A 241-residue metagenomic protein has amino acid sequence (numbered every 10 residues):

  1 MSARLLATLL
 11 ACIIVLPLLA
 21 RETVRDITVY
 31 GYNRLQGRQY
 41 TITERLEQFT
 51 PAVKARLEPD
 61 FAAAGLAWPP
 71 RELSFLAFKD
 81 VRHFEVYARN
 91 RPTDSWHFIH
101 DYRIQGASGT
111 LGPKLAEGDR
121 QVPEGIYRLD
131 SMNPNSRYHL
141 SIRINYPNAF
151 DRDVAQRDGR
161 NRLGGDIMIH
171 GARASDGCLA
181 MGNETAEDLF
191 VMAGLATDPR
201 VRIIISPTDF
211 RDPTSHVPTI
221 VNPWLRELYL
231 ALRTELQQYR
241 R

Functional and structural regions predicted by a protein language model:
R4-T23: Hydrophobic membrane-insertion alpha-helices, especially the h-region of bacterial N-terminal signal peptides
E22-W68: Extracellular/luminal recognition modules and glycoprotein regions
K54-S74, V86-R89, G106-G118, V122-L129 (+2 more regions): N-terminal post-signal-peptidase region of extra-cytosolic proteins
N90-A107: Short Gly/aromatic-enriched secondary-structure transition segments
G118-R241: Exported/periplasmic cell-wall-interacting domains
